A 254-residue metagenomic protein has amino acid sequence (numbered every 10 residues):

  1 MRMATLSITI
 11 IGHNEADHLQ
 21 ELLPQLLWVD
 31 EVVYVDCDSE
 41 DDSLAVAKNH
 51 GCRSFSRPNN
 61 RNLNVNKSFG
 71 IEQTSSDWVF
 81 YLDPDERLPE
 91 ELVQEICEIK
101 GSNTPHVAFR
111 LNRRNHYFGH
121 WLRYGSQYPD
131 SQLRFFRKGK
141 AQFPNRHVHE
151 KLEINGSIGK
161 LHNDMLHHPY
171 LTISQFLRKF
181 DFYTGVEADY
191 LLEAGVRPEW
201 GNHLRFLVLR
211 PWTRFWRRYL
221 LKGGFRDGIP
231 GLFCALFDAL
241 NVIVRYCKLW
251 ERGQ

Functional and structural regions predicted by a protein language model:
M3, T74-D77: Active-site acidic short loop of glycosyltransferases
T5-S7: Cell-envelope/extracellular polymer assembly enzymes that use nucleotide-activated donors
T9-W28: Short, well-formed alpha-helical segments that are part of the catalytic scaffolds of diverse glycosyltransferases
D17-Q20, D41-H50, E91-L92: Acidic helix N-cap motif at the loop->helix transition within catalytic regions of sugar-transfer enzymes
Q25, D36-V46, N59, D83: A conserved acidic beta->alpha catalytic loop
W28, N49-G51, S75, S131 (+1 more regions): Short, structured coil segments at secondary-structure junctions
L44-Q73: Conserved donor nucleotide-binding strand/loop of the catalytic core
N64-I71, W78, P89-Q254: Catalytic-site signature of metal-activated, phosphate-bearing donor transferases, centered on the GT-A/GT-A-like
